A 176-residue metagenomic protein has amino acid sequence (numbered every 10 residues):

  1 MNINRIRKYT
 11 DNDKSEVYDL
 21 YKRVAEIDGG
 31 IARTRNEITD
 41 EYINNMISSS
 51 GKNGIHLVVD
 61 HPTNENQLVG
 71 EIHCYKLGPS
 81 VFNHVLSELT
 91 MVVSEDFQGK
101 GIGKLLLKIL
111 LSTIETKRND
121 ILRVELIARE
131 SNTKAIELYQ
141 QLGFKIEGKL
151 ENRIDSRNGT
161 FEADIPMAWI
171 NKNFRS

Functional and structural regions predicted by a protein language model:
N4-D19: A short beta-loop-alpha structural element at the N-terminal edge of CoA-dependent acyl/N-acetyltransferase catalytic
D11, R33-D96, K108-I109, T113 (+1 more regions): Acetyl-CoA-dependent GNAT
E16, E88, R123, K134: Amphipathic alpha-helical recognition patches that constitute DNA-binding helices
D19-R35: Helix-loop element at the rim of GNAT/NAT acetyltransferase active sites that forms part of the acceptor-substrate
M91, G159-S176: Terminal substrate-recognition subdomain of acyl/acetyltransferases
S94-K108, E130-E137, Q141: Conserved glycine-rich acetyl-CoA-binding loop
I114-I127: Conserved GNAT acetyl-CoA-binding A-motif
E125-A128, Q140-T160: Conserved catalytic-core motifs of GNAT/GCN5-like acyltransferases
